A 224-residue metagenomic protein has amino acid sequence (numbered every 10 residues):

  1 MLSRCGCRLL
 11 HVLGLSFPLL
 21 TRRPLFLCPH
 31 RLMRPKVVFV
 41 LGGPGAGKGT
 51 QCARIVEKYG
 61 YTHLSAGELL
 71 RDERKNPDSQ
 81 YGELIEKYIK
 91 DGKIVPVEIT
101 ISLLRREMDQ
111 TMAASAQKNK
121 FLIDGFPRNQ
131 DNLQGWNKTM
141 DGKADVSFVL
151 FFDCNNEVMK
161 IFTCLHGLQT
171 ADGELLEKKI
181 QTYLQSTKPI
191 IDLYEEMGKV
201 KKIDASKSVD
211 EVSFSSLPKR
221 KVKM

Functional and structural regions predicted by a protein language model:
M1-M224: Glycine-rich phosphate-binding loop of ATP-dependent small-molecule kinases
